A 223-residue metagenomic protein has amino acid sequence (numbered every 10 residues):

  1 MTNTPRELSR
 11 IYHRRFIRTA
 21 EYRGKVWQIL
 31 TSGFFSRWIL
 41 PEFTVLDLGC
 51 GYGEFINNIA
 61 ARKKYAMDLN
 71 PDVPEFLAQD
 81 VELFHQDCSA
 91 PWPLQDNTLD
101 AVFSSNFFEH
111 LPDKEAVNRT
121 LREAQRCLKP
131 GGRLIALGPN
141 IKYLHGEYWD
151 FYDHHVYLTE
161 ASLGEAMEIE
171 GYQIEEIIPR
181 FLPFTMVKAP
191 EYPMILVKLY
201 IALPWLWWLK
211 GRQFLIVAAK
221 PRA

Functional and structural regions predicted by a protein language model:
M1-Q95, A101-S105, L121: Conserved N-terminal segment of class I S-adenosyl-L-methionine
L40, L111-P112, L128-P130: Helix-to-beta-strand junctions that scaffold the AdoMet/dcAdoMet cofactor pocket in Class I SAM-dependent enzymes
A101-E115: A short SAM/SAH-binding and catalytic strip from SAM-dependent methyltransferases
N118-P130: A short glycine-rich, Lys/Arg-flanked "PGG" loop and its adjoining helix->strand segment in the class I
G131-G138: Conserved beta-strand signature within the Rossmann-like core of class I S-adenosyl-L-methionine
P139-L144, R180-P183: Short "lid" loop at the C-terminus of a central beta-strand within the Rossmann-like core of SAM-dependent
E147-E165: Acceptor-substrate binding/catalytic loop of class I
E165, E176-A223: A C-terminal cap/extension of S-adenosyl-L-methionine-dependent methyltransferases that defines the acceptor-substrate
